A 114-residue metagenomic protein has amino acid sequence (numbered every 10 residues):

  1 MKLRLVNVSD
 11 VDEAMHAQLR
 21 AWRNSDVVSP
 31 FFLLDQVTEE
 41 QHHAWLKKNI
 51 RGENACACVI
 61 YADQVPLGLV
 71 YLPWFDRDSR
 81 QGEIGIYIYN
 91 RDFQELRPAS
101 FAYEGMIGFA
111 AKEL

Functional and structural regions predicted by a protein language model:
M1-A17: Conserved N-terminal entry element of GNAT/NAT acetyltransferase domains
Q18, E83, F101: Amphipathic alpha-helical recognition patches that constitute DNA-binding helices
A21-Q36: Helix-loop element at the rim of GNAT/NAT acetyltransferase active sites that forms part of the acceptor-substrate
P30-F31, D92-Q94: Short, polar/flexible loop-turn hinges at active-site or ligand-entry regions and domain interfaces
D35-D92: Acetyl-CoA-dependent GNAT
E95-F109: Conserved acetyl-CoA-binding loop-helix of GNAT-fold acetyltransferases
K112-L114: Conserved GNAT acetyl-CoA-binding A-motif
